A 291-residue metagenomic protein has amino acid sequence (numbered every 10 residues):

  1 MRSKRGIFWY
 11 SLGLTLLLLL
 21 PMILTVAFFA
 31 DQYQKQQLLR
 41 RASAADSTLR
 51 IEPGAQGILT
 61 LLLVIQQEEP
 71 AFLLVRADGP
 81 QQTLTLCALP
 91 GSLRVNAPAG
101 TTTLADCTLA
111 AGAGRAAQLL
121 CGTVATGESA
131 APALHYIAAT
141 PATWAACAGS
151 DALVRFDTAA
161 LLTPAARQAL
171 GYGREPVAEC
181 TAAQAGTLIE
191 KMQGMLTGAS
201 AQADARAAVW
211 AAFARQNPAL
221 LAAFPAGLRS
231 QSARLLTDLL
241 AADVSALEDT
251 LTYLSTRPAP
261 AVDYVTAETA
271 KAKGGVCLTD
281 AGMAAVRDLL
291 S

Functional and structural regions predicted by a protein language model:
R2-S291: Non-catalytic, solvent-exposed segments at the cell envelope interface
